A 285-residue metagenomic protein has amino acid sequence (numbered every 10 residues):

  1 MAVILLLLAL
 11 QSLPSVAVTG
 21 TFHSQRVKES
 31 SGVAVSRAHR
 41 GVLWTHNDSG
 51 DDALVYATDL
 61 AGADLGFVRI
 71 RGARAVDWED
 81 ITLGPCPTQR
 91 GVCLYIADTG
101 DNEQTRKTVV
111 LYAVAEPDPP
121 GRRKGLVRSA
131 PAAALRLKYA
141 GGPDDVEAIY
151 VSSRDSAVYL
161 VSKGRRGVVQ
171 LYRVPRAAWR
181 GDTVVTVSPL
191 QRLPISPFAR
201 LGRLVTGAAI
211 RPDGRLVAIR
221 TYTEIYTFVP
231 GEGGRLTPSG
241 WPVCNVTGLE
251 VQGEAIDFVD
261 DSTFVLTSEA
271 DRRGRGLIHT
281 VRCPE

Functional and structural regions predicted by a protein language model:
A2-L10: Sec-dependent N-terminal signal peptides
L10-E285: Sequence/structural signature of beta-propeller domains
